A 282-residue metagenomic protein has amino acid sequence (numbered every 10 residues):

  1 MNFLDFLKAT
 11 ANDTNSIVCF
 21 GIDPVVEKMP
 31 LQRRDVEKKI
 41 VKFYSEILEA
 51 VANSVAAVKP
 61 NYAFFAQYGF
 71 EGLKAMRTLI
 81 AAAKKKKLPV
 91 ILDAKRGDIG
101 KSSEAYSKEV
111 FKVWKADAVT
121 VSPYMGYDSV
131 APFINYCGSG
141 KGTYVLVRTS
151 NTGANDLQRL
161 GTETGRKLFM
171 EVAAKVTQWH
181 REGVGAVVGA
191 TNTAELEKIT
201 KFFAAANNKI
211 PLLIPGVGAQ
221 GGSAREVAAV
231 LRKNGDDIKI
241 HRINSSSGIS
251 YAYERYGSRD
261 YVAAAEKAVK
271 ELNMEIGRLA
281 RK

Functional and structural regions predicted by a protein language model:
M1-T78, A82-P89, G257-R281: Conserved N-terminal beta1-alpha1 strand-loop-helix module at the mouth
A11-D13, L48-S54, I80-K85, I134-G140 (+2 more regions): Acidic (Asp/Glu)-rich catalytic clusters
T14-V18, S54-A56, K86-L88, K115-D117 (+4 more regions): Short, well-ordered coil/turn segments that N-cap beta-strands
F20, V58, D93, V119 (+2 more regions): Conserved, mostly hydrophobic/aromatic
P24-K28, Y62-A66, R96-D98, P123-M125 (+4 more regions): Active-site-proximal loop/turn and secondary-structure-junction residues that shape catalytic pockets, frequently
V26, A94, D98-V187: Conserved anion-binding
Q67-A82, I99-S103, M125-G138, T191-F203 (+1 more regions): Active-site-adjacent beta->alpha loops and helix N-cap segments on the catalytic face of soluble alpha/beta enzymes
T191-N244, G248-A252: A C-terminal functional module that forms or caps the active site or interfaces directly with catalytic machinery
